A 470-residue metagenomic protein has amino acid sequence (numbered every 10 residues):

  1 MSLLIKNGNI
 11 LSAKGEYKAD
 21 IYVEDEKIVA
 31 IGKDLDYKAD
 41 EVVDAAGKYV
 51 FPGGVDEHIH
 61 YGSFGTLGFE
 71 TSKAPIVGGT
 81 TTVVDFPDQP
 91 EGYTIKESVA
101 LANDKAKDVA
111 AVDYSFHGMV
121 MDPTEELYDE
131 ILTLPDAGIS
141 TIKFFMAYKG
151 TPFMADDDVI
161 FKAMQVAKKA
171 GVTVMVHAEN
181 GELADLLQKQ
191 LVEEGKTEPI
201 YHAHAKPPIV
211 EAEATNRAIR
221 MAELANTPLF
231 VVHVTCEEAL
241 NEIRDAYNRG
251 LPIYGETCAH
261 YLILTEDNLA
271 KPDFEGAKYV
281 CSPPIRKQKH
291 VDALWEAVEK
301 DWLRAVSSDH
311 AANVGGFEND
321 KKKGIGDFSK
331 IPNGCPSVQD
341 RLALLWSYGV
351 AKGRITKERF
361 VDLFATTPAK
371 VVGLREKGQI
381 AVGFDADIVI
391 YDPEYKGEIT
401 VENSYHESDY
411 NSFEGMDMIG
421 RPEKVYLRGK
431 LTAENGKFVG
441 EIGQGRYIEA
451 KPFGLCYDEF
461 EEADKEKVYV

Functional and structural regions predicted by a protein language model:
M1-F51: Histidine-rich, glycine-flanked metal-binding segment
G8, I21, E26, G47 (+15 more regions): Divalent metal-coordination and catalytic microenvironments
Y37, A45-V109, E126: Metal-associated gating/positioning segment near the N- to mid-region
V55-L67, S115-E126, P152-F153, H204-P208: Active-site mouth loops of central-metabolism enzymes
K96-V112, F161-V176: Alpha-helix-loop-beta-strand connector modules within alpha/beta enzyme cores
E126-V306, G326: Histidine/acidic residue-rich metal-binding segments in metalloenzymes
K196-N226, R304-A305, A312-E394: His/Asp/Glu-enriched, well-ordered alpha-helical/loop segment that forms or immediately abuts the divalent-metal
N319-D327, N333, V382-Y447: C-terminal cap of metal-dependent C-N hydrolases
